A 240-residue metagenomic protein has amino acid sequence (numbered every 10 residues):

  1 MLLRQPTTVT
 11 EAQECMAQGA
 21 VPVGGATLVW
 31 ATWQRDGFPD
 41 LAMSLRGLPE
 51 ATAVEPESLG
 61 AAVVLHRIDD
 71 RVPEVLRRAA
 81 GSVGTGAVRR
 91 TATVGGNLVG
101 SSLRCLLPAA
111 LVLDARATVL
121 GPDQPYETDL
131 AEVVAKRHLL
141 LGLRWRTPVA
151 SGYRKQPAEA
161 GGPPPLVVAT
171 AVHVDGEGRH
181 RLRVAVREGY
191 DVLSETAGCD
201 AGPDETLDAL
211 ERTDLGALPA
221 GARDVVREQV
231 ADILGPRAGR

Functional and structural regions predicted by a protein language model:
M1-R240: C-terminal structural segment of proteins
